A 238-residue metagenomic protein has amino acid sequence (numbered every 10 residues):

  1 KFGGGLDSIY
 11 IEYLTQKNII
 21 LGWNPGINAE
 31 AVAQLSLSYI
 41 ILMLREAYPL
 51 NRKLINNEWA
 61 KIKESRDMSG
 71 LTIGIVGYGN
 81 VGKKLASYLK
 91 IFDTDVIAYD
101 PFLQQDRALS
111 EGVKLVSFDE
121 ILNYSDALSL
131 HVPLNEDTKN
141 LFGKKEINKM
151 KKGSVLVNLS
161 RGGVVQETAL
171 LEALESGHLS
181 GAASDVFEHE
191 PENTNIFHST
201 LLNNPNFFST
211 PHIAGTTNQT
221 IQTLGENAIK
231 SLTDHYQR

Functional and structural regions predicted by a protein language model:
K1-G22, N123, G143-K145, K149: An N-terminal-biased, well-structured beta-alpha scaffold segment characteristic of Rossmann-like dinucleotide-binding
F2-G3, N18-E30, D100, F118-D119 (+1 more regions): Short beta->alpha connector loops at strand-helix junctions that form conserved, small/polar/Pro-enriched
G4, D126, V132-L134, S160-R161 (+1 more regions): Short glycine-/small-residue-rich Rossmann-like dinucleotide-binding loops
I9-Y13, D137-L156, T168-L171: Rossmann-fold NAD(P) dinucleotide-binding segment
I19, N24-T72, S87-I91: Phosphate-binding beta-alpha-beta segment of Rossmann-like dinucleotide-binding domains, i.e., the NAD(P)
L21, G153, L159-R238: Rossmann-like dinucleotide-binding domain for NAD(H)/NADP(H)
I62-K152: Rossmann-like dinucleotide/phosphate-binding beta-alpha-beta segment
